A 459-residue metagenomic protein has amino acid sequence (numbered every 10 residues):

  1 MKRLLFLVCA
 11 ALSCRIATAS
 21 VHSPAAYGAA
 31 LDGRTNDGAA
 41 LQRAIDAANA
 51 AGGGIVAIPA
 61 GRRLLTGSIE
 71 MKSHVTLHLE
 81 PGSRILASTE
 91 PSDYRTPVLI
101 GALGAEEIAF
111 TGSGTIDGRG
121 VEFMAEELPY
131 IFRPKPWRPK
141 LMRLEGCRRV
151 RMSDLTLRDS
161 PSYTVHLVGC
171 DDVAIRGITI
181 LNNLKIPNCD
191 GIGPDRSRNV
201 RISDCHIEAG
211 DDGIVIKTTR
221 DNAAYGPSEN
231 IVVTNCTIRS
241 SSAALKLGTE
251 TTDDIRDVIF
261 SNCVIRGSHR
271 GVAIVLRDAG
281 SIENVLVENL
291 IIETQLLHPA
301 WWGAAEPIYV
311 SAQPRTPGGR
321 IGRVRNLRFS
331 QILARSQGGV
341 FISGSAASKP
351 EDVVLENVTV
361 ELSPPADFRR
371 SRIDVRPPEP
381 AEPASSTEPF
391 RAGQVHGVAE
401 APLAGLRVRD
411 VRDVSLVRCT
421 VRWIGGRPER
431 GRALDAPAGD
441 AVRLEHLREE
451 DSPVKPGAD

Functional and structural regions predicted by a protein language model:
M1-L4: Positively charged n-region of N-terminal signal peptides that target proteins for export
F6-R15: Bacterial N-terminal signal peptides
T18-D459: Extracellular/periplasmic carbohydrate-active domains that bind, remodel, or depolymerize complex polysaccharides
